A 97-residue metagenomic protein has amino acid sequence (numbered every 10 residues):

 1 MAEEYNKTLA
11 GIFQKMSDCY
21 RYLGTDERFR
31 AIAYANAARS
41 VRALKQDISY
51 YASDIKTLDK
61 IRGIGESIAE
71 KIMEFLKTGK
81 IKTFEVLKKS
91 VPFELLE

Functional and structural regions predicted by a protein language model:
M1-E97: Long, highly charged, low-complexity intrinsically disordered interaction regions that mediate electrostatic DNA/RNA
